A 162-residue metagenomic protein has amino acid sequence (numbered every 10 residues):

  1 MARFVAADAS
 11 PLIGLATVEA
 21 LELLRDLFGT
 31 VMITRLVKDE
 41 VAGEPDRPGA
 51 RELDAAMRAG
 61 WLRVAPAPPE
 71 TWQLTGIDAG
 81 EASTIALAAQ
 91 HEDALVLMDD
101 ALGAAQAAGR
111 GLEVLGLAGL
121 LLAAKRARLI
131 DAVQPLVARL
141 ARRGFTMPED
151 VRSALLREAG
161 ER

Functional and structural regions predicted by a protein language model:
R3-L95, A101, A105-L112, P135 (+2 more regions): Active-site-proximal, substrate-binding regions of enzyme catalytic domains and RNA-binding/basic surfaces
D100-L102, G119-L120: Short, ordered loop/turn segments at secondary-structure junctions
L112, G116-A159: Hydrophobic alpha-helical interaction segments
